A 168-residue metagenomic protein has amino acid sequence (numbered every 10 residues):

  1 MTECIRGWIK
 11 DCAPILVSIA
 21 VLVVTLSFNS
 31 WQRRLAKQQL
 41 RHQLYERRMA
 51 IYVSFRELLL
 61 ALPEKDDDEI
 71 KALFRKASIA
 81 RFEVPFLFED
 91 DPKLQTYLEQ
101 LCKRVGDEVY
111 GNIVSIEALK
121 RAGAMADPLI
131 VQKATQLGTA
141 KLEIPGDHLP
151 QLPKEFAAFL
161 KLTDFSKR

Functional and structural regions predicted by a protein language model:
M1-Q39: Membrane-embedded hydrophobic alpha-helical segments
T2, L60, E64-D68, K76-R168: An amphipathic alpha-helical interaction surface
D11, N29-R33, S54-L59, A126-I130: Short amphipathic alpha-helical segments, especially helix-boundary/capping motifs
K37-F74, S78-I79: Amphipathic, membrane-active segments
